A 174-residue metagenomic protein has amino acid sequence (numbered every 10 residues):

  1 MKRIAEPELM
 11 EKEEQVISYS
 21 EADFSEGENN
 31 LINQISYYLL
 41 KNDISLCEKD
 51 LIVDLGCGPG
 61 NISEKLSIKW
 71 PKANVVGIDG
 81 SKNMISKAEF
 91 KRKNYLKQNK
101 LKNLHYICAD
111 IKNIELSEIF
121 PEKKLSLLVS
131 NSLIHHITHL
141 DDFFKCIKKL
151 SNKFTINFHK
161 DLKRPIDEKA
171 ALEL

Functional and structural regions predicted by a protein language model:
M1-S18: N-terminal, positively charged/glycine-rich alpha-helical extensions of SAM-dependent methyltransferases
S25-E48: Conserved alpha-helix/loop element of class I SAM-dependent methyltransferases that forms part of the SAM/SAH-binding
E48-G56: Conserved class I S-adenosyl-L-methionine
V53, N61-N113: Class I SAM-dependent methyltransferase SAM/SAH-binding core
N113-E122: Short conserved loop adjoining the S-adenosyl-L-methionine
V129: A conserved beta-strand element that flanks and buttresses the S-adenosyl-L-methionine
I137-I147: A short, conserved alpha-helix within the catalytic core of class I
K153-L174: Conserved class I S-adenosyl-L-methionine
